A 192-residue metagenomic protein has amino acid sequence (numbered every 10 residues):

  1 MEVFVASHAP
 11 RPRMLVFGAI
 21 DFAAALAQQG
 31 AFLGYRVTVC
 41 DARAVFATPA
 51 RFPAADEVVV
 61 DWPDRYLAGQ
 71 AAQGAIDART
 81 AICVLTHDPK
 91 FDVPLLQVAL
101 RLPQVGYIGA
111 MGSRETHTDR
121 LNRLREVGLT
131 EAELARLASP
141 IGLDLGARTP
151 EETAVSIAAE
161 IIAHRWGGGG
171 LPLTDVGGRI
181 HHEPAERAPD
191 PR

Functional and structural regions predicted by a protein language model:
M1-A78, L85, L95, P103 (+1 more regions): Hydrophobic, well-ordered beta-alpha structural blocks that scaffold small-molecule cofactor pockets
P12, T80, S139-I141: Short amphipathic alpha-helical segments
M14, H87, I141, L145: Conserved short-loop catalytic and cofactor-binding motifs
C40, A81-D92, L96-L124: ADP-ribose/adenylate-binding Rossmann-like module
T48-R51, D92, H117, P150: Alpha-helix N-cap/helix-start motif
G74-T86, F91, E152, P172-G177: Electropositive, surface-exposed helix/loop patches at the edges of structured domains that serve as adaptable
V105, M111-R192: Adenosine-phosphate binding glycine-rich loop
